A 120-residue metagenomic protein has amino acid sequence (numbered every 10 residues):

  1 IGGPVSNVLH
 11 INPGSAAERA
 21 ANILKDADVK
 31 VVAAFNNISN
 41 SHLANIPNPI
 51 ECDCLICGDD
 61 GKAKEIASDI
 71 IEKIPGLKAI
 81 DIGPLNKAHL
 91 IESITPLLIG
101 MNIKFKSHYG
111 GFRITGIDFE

Functional and structural regions predicted by a protein language model:
I1-G2, I38-N40: Short, catalytically relevant binding-site loops at active-site mouths
G3-P13, E18, N22, N45-K62: Short beta-strand and adjoining strand-loop segment in the mid-core of the Rossmann-like NAD(P)-dependent dehydrogenase
K25, S39-H42: Rossmann-like dinucleotide/flavin-binding elements
D26-A27, K73: Oxidoreductase and adenylate-handling cofactor-binding alpha/beta cores
D28-N37: Conserved beta-loop-beta element that borders a ligand/cofactor-binding pocket
L43-N45, E92: Short, well-ordered secondary-structure micro-motifs
C52-E120: Active-site-lining helix/loop region of Rossmann-like oxidoreductase modules
